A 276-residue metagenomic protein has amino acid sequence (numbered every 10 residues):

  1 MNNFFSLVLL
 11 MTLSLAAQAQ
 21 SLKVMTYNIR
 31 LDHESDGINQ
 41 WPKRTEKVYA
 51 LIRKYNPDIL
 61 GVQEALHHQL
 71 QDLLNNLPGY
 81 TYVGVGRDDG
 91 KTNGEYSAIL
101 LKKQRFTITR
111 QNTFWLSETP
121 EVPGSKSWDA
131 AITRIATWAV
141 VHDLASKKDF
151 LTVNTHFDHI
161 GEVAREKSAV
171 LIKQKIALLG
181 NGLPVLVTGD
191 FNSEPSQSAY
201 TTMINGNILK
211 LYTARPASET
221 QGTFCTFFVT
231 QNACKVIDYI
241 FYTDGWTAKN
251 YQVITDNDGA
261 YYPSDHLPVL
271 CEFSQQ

Functional and structural regions predicted by a protein language model:
N2, Q18-L77, R87-E95, V170 (+1 more regions): N-terminal, active-site-proximal structural segment of metallo-dependent hydrolase catalytic domains
N2-V8: Sec-dependent signal peptide recognition, specifically the positively charged N-region followed immediately by
L10-Q18: Hydrophobic h-region of N-terminal signal peptides that target proteins for export in Gram-negative bacteria
S21-H33, S97, T109-F114, K148-F157: Active-site-proximal beta-strand elements of phosphoester/diester hydrolases
R30, L66, H156-D158, F191-E194: Catalytic metal-binding/acid-base residues of hydrolase active sites
I59-D149, Q252-V253: Structured beta-strand-rich core segments of catalytic domains in phosphoester-bond hydrolases
R105, V163, K167, Q174-V185 (+1 more regions): Metal-dependent phosphoester-hydrolase catalytic domains
